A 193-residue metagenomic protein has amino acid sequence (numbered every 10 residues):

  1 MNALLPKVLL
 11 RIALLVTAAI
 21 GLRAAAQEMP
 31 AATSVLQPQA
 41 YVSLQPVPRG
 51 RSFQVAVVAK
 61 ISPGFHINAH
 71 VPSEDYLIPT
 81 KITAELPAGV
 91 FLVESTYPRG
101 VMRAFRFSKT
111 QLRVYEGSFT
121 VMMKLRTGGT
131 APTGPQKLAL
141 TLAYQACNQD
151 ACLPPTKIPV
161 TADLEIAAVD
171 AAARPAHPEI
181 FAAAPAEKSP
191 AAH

Functional and structural regions predicted by a protein language model:
M1-V8: N-terminal secretory signal peptides that target proteins for export/translocation
L9-G21: Bacterial N-terminal signal peptides
A25-H193: Extracellular/lumen-exposed scaffold segments
